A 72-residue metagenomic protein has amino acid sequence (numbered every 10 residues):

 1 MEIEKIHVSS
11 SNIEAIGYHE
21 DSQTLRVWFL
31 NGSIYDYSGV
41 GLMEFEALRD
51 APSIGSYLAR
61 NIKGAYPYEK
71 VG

Functional and structural regions predicted by a protein language model:
E2-V8, N12-G72: Acidic/histidine-enriched, beta-strand-rich ligand/metal-binding domains
